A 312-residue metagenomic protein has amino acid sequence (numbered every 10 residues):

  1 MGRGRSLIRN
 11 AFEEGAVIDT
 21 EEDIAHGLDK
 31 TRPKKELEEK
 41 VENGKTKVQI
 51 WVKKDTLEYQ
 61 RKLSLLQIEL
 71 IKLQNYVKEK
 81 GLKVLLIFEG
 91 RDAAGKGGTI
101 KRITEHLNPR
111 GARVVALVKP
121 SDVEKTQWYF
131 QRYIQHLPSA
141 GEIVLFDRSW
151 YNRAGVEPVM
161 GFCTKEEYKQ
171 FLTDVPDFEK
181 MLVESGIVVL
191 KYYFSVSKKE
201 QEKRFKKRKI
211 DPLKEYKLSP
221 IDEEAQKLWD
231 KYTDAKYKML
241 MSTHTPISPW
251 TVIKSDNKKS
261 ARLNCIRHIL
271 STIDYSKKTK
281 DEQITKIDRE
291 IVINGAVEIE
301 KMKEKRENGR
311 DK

Functional and structural regions predicted by a protein language model:
M1-K312: Glycine-rich phosphate-binding loop of ATP-dependent small-molecule kinases
